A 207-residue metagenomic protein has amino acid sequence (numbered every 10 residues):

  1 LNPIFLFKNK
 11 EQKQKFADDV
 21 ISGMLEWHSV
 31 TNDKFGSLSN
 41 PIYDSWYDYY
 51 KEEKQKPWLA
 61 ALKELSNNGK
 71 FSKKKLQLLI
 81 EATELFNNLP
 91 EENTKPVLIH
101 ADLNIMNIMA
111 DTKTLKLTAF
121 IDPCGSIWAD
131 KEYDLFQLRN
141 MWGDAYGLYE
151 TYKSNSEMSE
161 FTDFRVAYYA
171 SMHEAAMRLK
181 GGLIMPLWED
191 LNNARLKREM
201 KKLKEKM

Functional and structural regions predicted by a protein language model:
L1-K10, N32, L59-E64, M172-L187: A glycine-centered beta->alpha junction motif in the catalytic cores of kinase/phosphotransferase enzymes
L1-P41: ATP-binding pocket architecture of kinase catalytic cores
Q12-F16, K95, T162: Conserved acidic
D19, L78, D144: Charged catalytic carboxylate motif
W27, I80-L135: Active-site acidic catalytic loop and adjacent metal/ATP-binding pocket of ATP-dependent phosphoryl transfer enzymes
H28-S39, E64-N68, P90-K95, M158: Surface-exposed helix-capping loop/turn segments at secondary-structure junctions
N40-N88: Active-site catalytic-loop/activation-segment of kinase and kinase-like phosphoryl-transfer enzymes
G125, F136-M207: Helix-rich C-terminal or lid/interface subdomains of diverse kinases
